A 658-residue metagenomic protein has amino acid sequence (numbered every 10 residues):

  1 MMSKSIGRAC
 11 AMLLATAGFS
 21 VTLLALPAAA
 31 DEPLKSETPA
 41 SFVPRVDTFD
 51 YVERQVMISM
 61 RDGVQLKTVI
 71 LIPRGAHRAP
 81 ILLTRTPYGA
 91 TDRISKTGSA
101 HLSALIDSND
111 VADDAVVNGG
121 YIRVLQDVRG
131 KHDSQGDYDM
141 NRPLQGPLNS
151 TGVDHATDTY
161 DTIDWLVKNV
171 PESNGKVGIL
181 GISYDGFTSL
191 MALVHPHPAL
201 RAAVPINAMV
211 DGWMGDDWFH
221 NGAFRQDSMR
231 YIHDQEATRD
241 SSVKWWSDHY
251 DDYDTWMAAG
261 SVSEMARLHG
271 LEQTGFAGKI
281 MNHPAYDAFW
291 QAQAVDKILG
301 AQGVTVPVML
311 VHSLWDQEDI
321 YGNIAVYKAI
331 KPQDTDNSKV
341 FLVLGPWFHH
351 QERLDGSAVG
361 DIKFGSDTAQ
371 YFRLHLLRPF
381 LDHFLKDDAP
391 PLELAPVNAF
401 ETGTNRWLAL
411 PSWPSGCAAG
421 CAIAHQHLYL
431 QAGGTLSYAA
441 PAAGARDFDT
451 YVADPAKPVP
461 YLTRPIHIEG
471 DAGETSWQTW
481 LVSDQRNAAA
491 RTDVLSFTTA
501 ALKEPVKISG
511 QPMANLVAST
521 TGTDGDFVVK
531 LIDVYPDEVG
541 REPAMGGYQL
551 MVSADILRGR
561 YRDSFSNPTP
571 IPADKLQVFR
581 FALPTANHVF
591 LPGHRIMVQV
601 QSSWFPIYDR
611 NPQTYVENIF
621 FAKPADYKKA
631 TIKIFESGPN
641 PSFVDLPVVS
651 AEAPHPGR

Functional and structural regions predicted by a protein language model:
T38-A76, T498, L502-E504, N567: N-terminal cap/lid segment of alpha/beta-hydrolase-fold proteins
P39, G260, A358-R658: C-terminal, loop-rich substrate-recognition/catalytic regions characterized by aromatic stacking residues
S41, G98-L102, I106-D113, N118 (+5 more regions): Accessory cap/linker subdomain of secreted extracellular hydrolases
R74-H77, I81-N169, D217, R353-F364 (+5 more regions): Cap/lid segment of the alpha/beta-hydrolase catalytic domain
S108, Y321-V340: Active-site-adjacent alpha-helix of alpha/beta-hydrolase-fold enzymes
P171-S183: Alpha/beta-hydrolase fold nucleophile elbow
I182-M191: Glycine-rich nucleophile elbow surrounding the catalytic serine of serine-hydrolase chemistry
L310-H312: Short beta-strand/loop motif that positions the catalytic acidic residue of the alpha/beta-hydrolase fold
